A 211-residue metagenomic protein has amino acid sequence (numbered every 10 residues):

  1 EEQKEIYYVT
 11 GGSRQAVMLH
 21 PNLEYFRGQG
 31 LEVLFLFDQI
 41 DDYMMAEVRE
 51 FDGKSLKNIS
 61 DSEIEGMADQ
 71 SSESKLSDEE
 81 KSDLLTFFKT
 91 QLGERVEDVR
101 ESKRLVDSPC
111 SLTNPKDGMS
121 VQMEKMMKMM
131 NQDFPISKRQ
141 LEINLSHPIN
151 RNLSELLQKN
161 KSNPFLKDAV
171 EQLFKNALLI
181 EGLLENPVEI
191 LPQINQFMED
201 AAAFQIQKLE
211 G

Functional and structural regions predicted by a protein language model:
E1-G211: Long, intrinsically disordered, charge-dense linkers/tails
